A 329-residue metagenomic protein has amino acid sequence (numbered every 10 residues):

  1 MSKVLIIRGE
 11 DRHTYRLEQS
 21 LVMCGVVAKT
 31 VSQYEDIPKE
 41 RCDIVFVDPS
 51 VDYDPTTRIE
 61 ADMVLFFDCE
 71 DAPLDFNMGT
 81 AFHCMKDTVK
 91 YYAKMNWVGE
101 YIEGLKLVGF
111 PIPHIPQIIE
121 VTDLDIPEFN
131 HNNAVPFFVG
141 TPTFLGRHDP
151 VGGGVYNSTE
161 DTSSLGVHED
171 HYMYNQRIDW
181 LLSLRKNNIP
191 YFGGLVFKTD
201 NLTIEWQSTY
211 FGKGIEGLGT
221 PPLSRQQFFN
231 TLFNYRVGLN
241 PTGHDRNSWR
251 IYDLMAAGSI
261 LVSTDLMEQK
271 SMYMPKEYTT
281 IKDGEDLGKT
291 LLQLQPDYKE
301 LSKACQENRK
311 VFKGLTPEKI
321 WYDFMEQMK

Functional and structural regions predicted by a protein language model:
M1-S2, M328-K329: Short, Lys/Arg-enriched, disordered terminal segments
S2-Y252, A256, I260-K276: Nucleotide-sugar donor-binding catalytic core of glycosyltransferases
T14, R177, L287, P317-W321: Short amphipathic alpha-helical segments that mediate assembly, nucleic-acid/protein binding, or membrane association
Q227, D286-K289, E300, K319: An acidic, carboxylate-rich microenvironment
T231, T290-Q293: CheY-like receiver
Y278-E285, Q293-P296: Conserved acidic donor-binding segment of nucleotide-sugar-dependent glycosyltransferases
Q295-M328: A charged, aromatic-enriched C-terminal amphipathic alpha-helix characteristic of glycosyltransferases across folds
